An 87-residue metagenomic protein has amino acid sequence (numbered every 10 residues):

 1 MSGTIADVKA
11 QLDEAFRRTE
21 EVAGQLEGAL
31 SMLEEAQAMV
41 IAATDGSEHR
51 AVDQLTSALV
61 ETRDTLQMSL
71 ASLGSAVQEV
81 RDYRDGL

Functional and structural regions predicted by a protein language model:
S2-L87: Amphipathic alpha-helical hairpins/coiled-coils and adjacent low-complexity
